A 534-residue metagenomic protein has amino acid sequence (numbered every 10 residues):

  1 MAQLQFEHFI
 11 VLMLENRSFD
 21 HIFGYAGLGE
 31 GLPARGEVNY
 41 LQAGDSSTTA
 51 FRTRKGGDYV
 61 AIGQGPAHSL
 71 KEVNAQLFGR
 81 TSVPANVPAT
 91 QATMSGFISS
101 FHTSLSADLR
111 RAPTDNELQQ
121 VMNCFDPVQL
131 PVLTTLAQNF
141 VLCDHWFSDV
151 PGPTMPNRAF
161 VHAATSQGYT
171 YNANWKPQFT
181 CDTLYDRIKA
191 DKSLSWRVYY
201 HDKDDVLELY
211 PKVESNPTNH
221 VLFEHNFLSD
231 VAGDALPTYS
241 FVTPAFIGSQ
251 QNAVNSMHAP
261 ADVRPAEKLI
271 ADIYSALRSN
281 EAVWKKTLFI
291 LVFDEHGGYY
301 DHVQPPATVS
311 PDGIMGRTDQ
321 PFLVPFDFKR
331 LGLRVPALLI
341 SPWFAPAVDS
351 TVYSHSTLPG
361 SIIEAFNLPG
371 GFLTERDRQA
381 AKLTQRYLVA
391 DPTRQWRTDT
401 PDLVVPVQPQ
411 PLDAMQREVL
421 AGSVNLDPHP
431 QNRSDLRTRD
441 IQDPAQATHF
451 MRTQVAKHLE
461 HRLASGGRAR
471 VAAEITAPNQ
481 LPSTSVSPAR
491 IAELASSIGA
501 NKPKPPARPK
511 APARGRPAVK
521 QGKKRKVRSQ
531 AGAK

Functional and structural regions predicted by a protein language model:
M1-V519, R525-K534: N-terminal pro-sequences and low-complexity stem/linker regions of secreted or lumenal proteins
